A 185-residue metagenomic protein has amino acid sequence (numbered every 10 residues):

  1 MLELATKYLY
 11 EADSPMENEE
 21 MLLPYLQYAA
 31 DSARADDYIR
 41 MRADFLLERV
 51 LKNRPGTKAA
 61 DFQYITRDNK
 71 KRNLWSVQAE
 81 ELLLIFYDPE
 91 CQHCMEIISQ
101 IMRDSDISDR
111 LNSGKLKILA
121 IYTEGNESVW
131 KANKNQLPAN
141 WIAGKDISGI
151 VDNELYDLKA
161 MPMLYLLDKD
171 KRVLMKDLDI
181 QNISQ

Functional and structural regions predicted by a protein language model:
M1-R72: Oxidative protein folding and maturation machinery
A59-A60, L82, M161-M163: Short loop/turn microsegments at loop-to-beta-strand junctions
K70-M102, K117-I121: Short active-site neighborhood of thiol/selenol oxidoreductases, capturing the structured segment around
L74, L84, Q92-I97, N112 (+3 more regions): Extended hydrophobic-aromatic, low-complexity segments
E96-N135, S148-N153: Structural microenvironment flanking redox-active thiols in thiol-disulfide oxidoreductases
K131-Y165, K169: Short, internal strand/loop/helix patches that form the active-site neighborhood or redox-interaction surface
L166-Q185: Thiol-/selenol-based redox modules, centered on thioredoxin-like and closely related oxidoreductase domains
